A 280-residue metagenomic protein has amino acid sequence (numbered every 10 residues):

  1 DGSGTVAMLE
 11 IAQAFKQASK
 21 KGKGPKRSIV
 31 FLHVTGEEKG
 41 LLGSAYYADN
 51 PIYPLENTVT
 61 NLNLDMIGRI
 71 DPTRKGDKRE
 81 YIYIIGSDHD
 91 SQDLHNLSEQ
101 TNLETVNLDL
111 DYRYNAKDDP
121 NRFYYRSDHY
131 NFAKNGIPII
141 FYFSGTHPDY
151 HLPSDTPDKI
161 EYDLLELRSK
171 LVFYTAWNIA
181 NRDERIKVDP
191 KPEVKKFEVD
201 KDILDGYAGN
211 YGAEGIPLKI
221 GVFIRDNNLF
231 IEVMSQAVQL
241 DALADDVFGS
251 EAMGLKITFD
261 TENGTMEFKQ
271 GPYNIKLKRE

Functional and structural regions predicted by a protein language model:
D1-L41, V172: Alpha-helical metal-binding/catalytic segments enriched in His/Glu/Asp
G2-V6, E38-L42, D88-D93, R126 (+2 more regions): Soluble non-cytosolic domains of exported or imported proteins
V6, Q13, F143, H147-K191: His/Asp/Glu-rich mid-to-C-terminal helical/loop segments that flank catalytic regions of hydrolases
V6-Q13, Q17, A45, N96 (+6 more regions): Solvent-exposed, polar/charged alpha-helical surfaces in well-ordered, non-transmembrane soluble domains, broadly
E10-K20, D49-Y53, E99-N107, K134-I137 (+2 more regions): Sec-exported extracytoplasmic/periplasmic mature domains
K21-L32, N61-R69, R182-E198: Acidic/histidine-enriched alpha-helical segments
V34-F141: Metal-dependent peptidase/peptidase-like ectodomains
P190-E280: Peripheral terminal and inter-domain segments
